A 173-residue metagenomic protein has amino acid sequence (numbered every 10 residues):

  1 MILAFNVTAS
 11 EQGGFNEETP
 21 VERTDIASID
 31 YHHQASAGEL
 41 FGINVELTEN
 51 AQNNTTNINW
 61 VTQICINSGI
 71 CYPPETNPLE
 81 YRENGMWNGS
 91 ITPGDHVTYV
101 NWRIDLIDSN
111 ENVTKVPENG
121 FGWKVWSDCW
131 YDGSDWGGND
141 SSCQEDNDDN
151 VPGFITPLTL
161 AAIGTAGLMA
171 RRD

Functional and structural regions predicted by a protein language model:
M1-E11, Q144-D173: Secretory targeting signatures
L3-D148: Glycan-association/targeting regions that enable binding to alpha-glucans and other polysaccharides
